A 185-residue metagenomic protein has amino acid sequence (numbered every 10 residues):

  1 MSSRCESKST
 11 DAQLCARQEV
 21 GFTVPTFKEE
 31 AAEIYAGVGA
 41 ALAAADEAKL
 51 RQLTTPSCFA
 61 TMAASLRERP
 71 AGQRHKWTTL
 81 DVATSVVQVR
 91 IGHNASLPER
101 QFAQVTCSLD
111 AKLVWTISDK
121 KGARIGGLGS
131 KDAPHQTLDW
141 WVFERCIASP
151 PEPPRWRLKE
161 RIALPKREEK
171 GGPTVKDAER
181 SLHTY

Functional and structural regions predicted by a protein language model:
S2-R90: Core segments of small alpha/beta cavity-forming domains
G92-Y185: Compact beta-sheet-dominated globular domain cores
